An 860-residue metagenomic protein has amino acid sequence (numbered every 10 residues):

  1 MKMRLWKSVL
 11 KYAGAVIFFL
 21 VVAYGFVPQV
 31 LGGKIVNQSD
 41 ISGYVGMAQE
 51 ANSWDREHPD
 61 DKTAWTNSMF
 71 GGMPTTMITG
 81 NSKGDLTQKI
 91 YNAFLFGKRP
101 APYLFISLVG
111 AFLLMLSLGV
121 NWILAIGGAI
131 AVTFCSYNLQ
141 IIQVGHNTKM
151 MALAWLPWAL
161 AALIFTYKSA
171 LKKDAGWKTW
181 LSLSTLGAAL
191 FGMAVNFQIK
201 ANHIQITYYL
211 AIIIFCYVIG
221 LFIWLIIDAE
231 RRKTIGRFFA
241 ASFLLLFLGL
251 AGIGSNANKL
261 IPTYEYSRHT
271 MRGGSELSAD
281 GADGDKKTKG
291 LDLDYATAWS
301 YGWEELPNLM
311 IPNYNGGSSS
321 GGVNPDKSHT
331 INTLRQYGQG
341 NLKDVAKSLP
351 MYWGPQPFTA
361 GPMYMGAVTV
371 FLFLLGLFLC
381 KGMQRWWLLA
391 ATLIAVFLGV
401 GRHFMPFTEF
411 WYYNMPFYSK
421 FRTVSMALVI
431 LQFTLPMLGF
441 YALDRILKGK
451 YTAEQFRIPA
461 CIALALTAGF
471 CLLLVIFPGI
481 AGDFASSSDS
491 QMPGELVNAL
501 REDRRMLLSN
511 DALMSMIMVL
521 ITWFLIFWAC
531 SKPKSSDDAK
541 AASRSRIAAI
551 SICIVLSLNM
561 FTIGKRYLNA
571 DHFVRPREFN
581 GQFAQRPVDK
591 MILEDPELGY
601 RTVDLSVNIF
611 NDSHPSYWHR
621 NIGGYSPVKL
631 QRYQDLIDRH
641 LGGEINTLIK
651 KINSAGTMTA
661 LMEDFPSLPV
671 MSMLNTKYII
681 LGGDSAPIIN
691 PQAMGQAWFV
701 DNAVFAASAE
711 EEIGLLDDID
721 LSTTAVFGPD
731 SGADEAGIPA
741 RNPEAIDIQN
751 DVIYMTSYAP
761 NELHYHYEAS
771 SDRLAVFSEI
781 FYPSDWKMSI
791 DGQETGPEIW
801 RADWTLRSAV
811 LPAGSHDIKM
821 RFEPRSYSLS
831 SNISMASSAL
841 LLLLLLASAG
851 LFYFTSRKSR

Functional and structural regions predicted by a protein language model:
M3, I130, V144-A154, T166-A170 (+4 more regions): Contiguous transmembrane helix-bundle modules in multi-pass membrane proteins
R4, F371, F397, K677 (+1 more regions): Active-site-proximal, structured, solvent-exposed surfaces of multi-pass membrane proteins that position macromolecular
K11-Q49, L248-I261, I394-F397, C471-L472 (+1 more regions): Transmembrane signal-anchor helices characteristic of membrane glycosylation enzymes that use polyprenol
F19-L108, I130-I142, H146-A154, K286-M365 (+3 more regions): Membrane-interface coil-to-helix junctions
G25-G43, A257-T270, F404, F477-S486 (+1 more regions): Helix-to-loop transition at the C-terminal end of transmembrane segments
Q49-N81, D85, G302, Y314 (+7 more regions): Extracytoplasmic/lumenal acceptor-recognition loop(s) of multi-pass membrane glycoenzymes
P102-G119, T369-L372, L438: Transmembrane-helix motifs of polytopic, lipid-linked glycan transferases
M115-F134, D174-T185: Transmembrane-helix signature of polytopic, membrane-embedded enzymes that assemble or transfer cell-envelope glycans
